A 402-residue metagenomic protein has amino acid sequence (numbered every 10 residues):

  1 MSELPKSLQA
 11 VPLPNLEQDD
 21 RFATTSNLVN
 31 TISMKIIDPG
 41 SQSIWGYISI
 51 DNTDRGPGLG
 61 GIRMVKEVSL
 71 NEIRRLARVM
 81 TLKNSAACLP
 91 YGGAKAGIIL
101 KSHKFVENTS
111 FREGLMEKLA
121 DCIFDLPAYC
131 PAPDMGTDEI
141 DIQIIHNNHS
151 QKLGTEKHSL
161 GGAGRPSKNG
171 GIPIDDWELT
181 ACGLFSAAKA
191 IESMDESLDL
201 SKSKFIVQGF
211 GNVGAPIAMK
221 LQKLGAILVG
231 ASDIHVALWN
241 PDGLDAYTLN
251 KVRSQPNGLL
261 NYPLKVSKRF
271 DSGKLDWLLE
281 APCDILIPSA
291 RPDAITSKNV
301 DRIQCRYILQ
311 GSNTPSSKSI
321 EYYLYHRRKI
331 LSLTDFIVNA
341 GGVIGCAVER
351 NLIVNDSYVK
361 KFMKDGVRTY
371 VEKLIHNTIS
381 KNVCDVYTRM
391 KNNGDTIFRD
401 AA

Functional and structural regions predicted by a protein language model:
S2-I37: Short, Gly/Pro- and small/polar-rich lid/capping loops
G40-D54, A86-G92: N-terminal glycine-rich anion-binding loops that anchor highly charged ligand groups
I50-L82: N-terminal cap/recognition module
V65, N84-L200: Glycine/serine-rich phosphate-binding loop and adjoining beta1-alpha1 elements at the start of nucleotide-handling
G161-E280: Glycine-rich phosphate/diphosphate-binding loop of Rossmann-like nucleotide-binding domains
V236-S332: Rossmann-like adenosine-cofactor binding region
R306-A402: Adenosine-phosphate binding glycine-rich loop
